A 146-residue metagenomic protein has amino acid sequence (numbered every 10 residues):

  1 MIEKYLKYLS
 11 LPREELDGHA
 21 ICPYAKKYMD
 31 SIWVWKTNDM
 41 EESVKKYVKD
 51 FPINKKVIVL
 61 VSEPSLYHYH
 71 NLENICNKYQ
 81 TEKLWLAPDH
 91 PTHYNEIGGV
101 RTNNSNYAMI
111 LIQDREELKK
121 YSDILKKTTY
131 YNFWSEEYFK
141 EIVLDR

Functional and structural regions predicted by a protein language model:
M1-R146: Expand to "…catalyze enediolate/carbanion chemistry for C-C bond making/breaking, isomerization, decarboxylation
